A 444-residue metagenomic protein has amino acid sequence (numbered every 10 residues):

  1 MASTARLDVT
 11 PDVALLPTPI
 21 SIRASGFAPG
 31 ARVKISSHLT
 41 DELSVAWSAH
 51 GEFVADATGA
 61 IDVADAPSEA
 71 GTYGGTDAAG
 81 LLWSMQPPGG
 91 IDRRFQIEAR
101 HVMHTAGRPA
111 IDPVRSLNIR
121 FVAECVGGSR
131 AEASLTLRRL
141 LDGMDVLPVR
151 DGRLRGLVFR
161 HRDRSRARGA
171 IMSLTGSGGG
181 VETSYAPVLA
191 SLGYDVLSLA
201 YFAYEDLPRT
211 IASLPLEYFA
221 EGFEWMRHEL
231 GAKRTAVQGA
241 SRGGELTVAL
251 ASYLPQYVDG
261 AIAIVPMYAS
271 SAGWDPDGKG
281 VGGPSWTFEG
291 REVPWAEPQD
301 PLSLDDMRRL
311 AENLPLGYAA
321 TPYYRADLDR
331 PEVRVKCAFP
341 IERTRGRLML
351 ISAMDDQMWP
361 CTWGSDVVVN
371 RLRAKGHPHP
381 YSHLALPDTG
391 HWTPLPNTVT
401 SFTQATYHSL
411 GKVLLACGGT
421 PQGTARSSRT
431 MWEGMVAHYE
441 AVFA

Functional and structural regions predicted by a protein language model:
S3-L15, I20-R23, A28-A31, A46-A49 (+2 more regions): N-terminal cap/lid segment of alpha/beta-hydrolase-fold proteins
R166-G176: Short beta-strand element of the alpha/beta-hydrolase
S177, D195, A200-E205, M267 (+1 more regions): Short beta-to-alpha linker loops that shape the active-site pocket of alpha/beta-hydrolase fold enzymes
G180-S184, E221-L302, P322-V333, C337 (+2 more regions): Primarily recognizes the serine-hydrolase "nucleophile elbow" in alpha/beta-hydrolase and SGNH/GDSL folds
V181-A200: Short amphipathic alpha-helix adjacent to the substrate-entry channel of hydrolases
F202-R234: Catalytic nucleophile-loop/oxyanion-hole region of alpha/beta-hydrolase and closely related hydrolase-like folds
P298-W392: Serine-hydrolase catalytic core
E332, D366, A374-A444: C-terminal catalytic histidine-bearing segment of alpha/beta-hydrolase fold enzymes
